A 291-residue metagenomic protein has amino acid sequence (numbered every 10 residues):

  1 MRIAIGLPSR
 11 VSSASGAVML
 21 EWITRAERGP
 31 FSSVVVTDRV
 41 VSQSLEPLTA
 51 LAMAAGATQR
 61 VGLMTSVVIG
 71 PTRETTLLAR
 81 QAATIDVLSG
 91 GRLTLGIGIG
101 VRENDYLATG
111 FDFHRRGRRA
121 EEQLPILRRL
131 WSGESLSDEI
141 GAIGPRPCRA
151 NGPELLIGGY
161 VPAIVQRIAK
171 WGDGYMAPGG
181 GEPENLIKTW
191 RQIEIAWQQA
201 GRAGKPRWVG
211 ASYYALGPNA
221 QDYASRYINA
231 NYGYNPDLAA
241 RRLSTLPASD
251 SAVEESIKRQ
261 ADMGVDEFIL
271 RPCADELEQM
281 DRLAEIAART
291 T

Functional and structural regions predicted by a protein language model:
M1-T291: Active-site-adjacent structural elements that line small-molecule/cofactor binding pockets in enzymes
